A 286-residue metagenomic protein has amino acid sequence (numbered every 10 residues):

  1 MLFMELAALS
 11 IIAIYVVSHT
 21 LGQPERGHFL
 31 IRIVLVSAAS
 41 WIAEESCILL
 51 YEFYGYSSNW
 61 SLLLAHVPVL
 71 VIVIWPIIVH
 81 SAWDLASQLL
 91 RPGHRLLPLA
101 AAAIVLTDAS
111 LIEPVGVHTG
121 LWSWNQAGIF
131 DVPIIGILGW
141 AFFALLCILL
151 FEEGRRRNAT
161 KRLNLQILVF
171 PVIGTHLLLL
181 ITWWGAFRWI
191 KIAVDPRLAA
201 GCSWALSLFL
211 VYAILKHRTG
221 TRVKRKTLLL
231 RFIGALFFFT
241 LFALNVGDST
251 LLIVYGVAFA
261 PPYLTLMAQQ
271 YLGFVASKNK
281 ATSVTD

Functional and structural regions predicted by a protein language model:
M1-D286: Aromatic-rich, lipid-facing transmembrane alpha helices and their immediate juxtamembrane interface loops in integral
